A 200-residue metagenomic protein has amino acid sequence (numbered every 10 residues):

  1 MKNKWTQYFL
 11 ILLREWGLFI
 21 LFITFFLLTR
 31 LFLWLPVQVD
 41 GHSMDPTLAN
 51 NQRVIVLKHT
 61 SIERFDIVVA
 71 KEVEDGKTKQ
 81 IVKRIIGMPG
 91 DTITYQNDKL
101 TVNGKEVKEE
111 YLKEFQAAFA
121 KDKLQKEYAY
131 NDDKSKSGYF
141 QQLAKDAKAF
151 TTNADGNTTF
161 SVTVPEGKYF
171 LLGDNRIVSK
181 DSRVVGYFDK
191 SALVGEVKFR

Functional and structural regions predicted by a protein language model:
K2-Y8, L12, G17, L35 (+1 more regions): Soluble "head" domains of membrane/secretory-pathway proteins
R14-F32: Hydrophobic membrane-insertion alpha-helices, especially the h-region of bacterial N-terminal signal peptides
F26-M44: Aromatic-capped interface at the extracytoplasmic side of an N-terminal signal-anchor transmembrane helix
